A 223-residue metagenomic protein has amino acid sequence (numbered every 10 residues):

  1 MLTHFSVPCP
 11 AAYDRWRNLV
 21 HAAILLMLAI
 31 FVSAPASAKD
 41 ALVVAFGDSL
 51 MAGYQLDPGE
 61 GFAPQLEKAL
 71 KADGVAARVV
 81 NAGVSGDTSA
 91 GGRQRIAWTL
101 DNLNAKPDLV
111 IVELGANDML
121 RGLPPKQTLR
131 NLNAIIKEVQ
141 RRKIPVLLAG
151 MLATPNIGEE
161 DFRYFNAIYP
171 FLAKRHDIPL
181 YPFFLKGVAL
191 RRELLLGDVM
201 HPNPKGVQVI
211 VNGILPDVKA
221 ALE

Functional and structural regions predicted by a protein language model:
L2-I24: Bacterial N-terminal signal peptides that target proteins for export
M27-I30: Repetitive helical segments and hydrophobic/amphipathic motifs
S33-P35: N-terminal signal peptide c-region/cleavage motif recognized by signal peptidases
S37-D87, R95-K106: Serine-esterase "nucleophile elbow" of acetyl-processing enzymes
Q65, V75, G91-E223: Alpha-helical cap/lid subdomain in secreted, periplasmic, or secretory-pathway luminal O-acyl-processing enzymes
